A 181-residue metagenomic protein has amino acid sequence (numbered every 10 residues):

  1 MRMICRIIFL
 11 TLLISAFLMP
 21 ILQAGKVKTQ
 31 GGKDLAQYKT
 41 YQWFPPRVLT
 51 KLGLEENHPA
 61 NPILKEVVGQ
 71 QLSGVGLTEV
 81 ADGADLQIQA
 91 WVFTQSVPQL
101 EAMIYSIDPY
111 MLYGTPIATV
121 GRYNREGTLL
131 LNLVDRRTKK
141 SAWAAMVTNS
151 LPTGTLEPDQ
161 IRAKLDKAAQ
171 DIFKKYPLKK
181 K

Functional and structural regions predicted by a protein language model:
M1-F9: Bacterial N-terminal signal peptides that target proteins for export
I8-P20: Bacterial N-terminal signal peptides
P20-V75, G83-L86, L178-K181: A structural "domain/chain start" motif
A24-A36, V120-T128, L133-K181: C-terminal/domain-edge helix-coil "capping" segments
Q42-W43, Q87-A90, A142-A144: Structural recognition of the beta-strand scaffold that forms the well-ordered cores of secreted hydrolase catalytic
V48-T50, F93-V97, T138, T148-P152: Solvent-exposed loop/turn segments at secondary-structure junctions within structured extracellular/periplasmic domains
T50-P59, G76-L77, I117-V120, P152-D159: Second-shell loop/turn segments in exported
V75, A90-K140: Surface-exposed short loop/turn segments
